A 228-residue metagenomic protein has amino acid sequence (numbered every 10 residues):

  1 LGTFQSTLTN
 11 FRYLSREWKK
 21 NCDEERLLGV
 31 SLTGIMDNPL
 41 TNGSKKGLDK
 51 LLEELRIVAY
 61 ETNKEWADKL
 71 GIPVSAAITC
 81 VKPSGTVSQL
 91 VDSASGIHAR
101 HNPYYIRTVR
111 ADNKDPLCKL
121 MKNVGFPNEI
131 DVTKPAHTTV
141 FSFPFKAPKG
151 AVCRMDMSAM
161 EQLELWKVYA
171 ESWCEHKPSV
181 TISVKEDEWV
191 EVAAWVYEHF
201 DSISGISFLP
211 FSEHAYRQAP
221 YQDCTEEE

Functional and structural regions predicted by a protein language model:
L1-L14, E24, P83, D92-E228: Catalytic alpha/beta core of large soluble enzyme barrels
T9-R16, G34-P83: Internal maturation/activation junctions in enzymes
W18-L27, K46-E54, K69-T79, T108 (+4 more regions): Alpha-helix capping and helix-loop boundary segments enriched in small/acidic/polar residues
K19-N21, N63, K69-I72, I78 (+4 more regions): Residue-level signal for the start and early helices of compact helical domains
D23-T33, E54-E61, P73, D112 (+2 more regions): Conserved active-site and cofactor/substrate-binding residues in soluble primary-metabolism enzymes
E24-D37, V74-H101: Conserved phosphate/anionic-ligand binding catalytic regions in large, soluble enzymes, centered on
